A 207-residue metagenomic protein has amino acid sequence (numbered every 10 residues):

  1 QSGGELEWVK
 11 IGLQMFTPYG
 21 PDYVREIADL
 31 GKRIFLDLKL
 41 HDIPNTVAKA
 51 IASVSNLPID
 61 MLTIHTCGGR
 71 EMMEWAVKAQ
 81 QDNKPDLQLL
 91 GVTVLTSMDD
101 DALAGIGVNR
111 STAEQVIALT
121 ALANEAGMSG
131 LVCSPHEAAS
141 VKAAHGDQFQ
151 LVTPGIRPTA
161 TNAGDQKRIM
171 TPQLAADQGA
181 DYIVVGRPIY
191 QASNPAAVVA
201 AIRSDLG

Functional and structural regions predicted by a protein language model:
Q1-G4, L30, L57, A126 (+1 more regions): Structural motif
Q1-S2, I27, V54, A123 (+3 more regions): Generic structural signal for hydrophobic
E7-K10, F35, D60-T63, V132 (+1 more regions): Conserved beta-strand positions in the central sheet of alpha/beta enzyme cores
V9, K39, L62, A123 (+3 more regions): Conserved, mostly hydrophobic/aromatic
P18-P21, S134-A180: A C-terminal functional module that forms or caps the active site or interfaces directly with catalytic machinery
L36, N45-V54, T161-D181, A197 (+1 more regions): Catalytic cores of alpha/beta
D42, T46-G130, S134-E137, A144-Q150 (+1 more regions): Conserved anion-binding
M73-A79, A176, I189-G207: C-terminal helical cap(s) of enzyme catalytic domains, especially alpha/beta-barrels
